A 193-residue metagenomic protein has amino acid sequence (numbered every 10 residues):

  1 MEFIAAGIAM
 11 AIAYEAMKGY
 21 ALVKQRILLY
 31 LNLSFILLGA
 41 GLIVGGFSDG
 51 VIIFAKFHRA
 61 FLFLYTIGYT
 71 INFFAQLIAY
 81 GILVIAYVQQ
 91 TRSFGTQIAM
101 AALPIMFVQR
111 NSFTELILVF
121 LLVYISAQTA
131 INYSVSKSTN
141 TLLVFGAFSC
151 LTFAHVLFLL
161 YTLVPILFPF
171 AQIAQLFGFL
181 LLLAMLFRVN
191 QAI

Functional and structural regions predicted by a protein language model:
M1-I8, R110-L116: Hydrophobic transmembrane alpha-helical segments in integral membrane proteins
I4-E15, L29-A55, V144-L160, G178: Hydrophobic alpha-helical transmembrane segments of multi-pass membrane proteins
A9-K24, L28, G45-I98, L183-N190: Internal transmembrane alpha-helix with an interfacial aromatic "cap," most often the third helix
A11-I12, Y80, Q97-F107, V123-T129 (+1 more regions): Hydrophobic, membrane-inserted alpha-helices
F57-I67, I117, P165-A174: Non-cytosolic membrane-interface motifs at loop->transmembrane helix junctions
F74-I78, Q109-S126: Generic alpha-helical transmembrane segments
I105-L116, Y161-F168: Membrane-interface helix caps and helix-loop-helix hairpins in membrane proteins
S126-I193: C-terminal transmembrane-bundle signature of multipass membrane proteins, characterized by strong activation on
